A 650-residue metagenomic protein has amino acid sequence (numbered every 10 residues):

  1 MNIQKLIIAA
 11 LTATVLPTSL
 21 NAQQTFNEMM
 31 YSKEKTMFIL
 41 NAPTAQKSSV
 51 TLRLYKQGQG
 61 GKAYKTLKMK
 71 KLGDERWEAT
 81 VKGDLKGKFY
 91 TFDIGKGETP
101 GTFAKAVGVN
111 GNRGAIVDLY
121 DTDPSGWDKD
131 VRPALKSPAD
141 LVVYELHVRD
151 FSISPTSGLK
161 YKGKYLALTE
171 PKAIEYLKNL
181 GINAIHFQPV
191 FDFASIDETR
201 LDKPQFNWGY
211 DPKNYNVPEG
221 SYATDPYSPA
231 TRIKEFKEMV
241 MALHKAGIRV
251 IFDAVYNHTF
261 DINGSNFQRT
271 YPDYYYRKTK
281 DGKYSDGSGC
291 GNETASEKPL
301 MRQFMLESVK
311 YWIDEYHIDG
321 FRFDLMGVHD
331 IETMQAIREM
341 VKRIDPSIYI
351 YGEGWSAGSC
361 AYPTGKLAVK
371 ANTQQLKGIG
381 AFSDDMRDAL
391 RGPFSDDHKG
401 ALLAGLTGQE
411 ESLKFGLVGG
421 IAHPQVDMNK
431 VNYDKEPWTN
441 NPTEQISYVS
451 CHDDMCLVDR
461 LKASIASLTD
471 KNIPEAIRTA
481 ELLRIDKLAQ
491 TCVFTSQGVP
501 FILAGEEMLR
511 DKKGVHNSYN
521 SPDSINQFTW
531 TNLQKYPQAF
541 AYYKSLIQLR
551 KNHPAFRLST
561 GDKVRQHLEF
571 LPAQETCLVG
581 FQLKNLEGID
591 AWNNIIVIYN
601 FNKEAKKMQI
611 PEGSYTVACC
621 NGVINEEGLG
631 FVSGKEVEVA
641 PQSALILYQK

Functional and structural regions predicted by a protein language model:
M1-Q24: Bacterial Sec-dependent N-terminal signal peptides
Q23-M37, K68-E145, D150-G163: The feature marks proteins involved in alpha-glucan
M37-P43, V597-Y599: Short edge beta-strand/loop segments characteristic of extracellular beta-sandwich folds
L40, F92, L146, F187 (+7 more regions): Conserved, mostly hydrophobic/aromatic
A42, K86-Y90, L629-K650: C-terminal beta-strand-rich structural cap/linker in extracellular carbohydrate-active enzymes
G114-V117, D121, R338-E339, S347-L509 (+3 more regions): Conserved alpha/beta catalytic core and glycan-binding cleft of carbohydrate-active enzymes
H147-P171, E175-Y316, M326, D330-D345 (+2 more regions): Substrate-binding/active-site clefts of carbohydrate-active enzymes
N429, D486, T495-V515, T529-I595: Glycan-recognition and catalytic regions of carbohydrate-active enzymes
